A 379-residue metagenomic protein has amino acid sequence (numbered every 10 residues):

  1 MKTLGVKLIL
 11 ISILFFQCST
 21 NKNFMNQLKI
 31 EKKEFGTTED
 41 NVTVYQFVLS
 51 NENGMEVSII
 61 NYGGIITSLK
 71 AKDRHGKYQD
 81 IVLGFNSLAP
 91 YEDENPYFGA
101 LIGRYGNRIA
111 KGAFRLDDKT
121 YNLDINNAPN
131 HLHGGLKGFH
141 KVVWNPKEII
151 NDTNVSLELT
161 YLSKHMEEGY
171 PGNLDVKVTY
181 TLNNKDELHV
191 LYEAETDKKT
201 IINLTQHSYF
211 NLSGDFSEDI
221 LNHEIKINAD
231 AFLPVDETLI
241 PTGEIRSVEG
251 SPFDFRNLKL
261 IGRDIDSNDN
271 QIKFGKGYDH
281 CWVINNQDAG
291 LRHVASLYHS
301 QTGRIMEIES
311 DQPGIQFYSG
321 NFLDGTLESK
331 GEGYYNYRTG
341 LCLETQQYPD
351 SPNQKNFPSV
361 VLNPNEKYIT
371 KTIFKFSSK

Functional and structural regions predicted by a protein language model:
M1-Q27: Bacterial Sec-dependent N-terminal signal peptides
S19-M55, N61-K379: An exposed, glycine/acidic-rich loop-and-rim segment of catalytic or binding clefts
